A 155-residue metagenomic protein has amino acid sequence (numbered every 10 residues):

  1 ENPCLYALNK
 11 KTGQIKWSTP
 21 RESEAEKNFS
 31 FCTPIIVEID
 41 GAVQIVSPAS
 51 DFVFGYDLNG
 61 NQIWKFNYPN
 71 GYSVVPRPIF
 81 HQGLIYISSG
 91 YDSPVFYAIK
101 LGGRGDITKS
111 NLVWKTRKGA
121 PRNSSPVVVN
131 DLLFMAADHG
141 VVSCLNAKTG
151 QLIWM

Functional and structural regions predicted by a protein language model:
E1-N2, S18-A42, P48-A49, K65-H81 (+3 more regions): Extracytoplasmic beta-rich repeat domains
P3-Y6, F52-F54, V95-Y97, V141-S143: A short loop-to-beta-strand structural motif that recurs across blades of beta-propeller domains
N9-K10, D57, V128, A147: Short, acidic, Ser/Thr-enriched surface-loop or helix-capping motifs
T12, D40, S50-D51, Q82 (+3 more regions): Residue-level signal for tight coil/turn positions that link beta-strands
G13, G60-N61, R104, G150: Short coil/turn linkers that define WD40 beta-propeller blade boundaries
F96-I107, A147-G150: Short loop/turn segments immediately following beta-strands, especially the blade-tip and inter-blade linker loops
T116-M155: C-terminal structural cap/anchor segments
